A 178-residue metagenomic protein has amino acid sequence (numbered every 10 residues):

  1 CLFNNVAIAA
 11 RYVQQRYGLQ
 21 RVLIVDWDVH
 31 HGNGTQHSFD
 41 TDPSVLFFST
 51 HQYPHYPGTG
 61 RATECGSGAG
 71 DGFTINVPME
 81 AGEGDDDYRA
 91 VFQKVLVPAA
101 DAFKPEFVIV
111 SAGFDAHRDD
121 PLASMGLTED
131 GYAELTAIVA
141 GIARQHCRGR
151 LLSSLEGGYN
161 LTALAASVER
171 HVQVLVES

Functional and structural regions predicted by a protein language model:
C1-S178: A general "terminal functional-core" signal
